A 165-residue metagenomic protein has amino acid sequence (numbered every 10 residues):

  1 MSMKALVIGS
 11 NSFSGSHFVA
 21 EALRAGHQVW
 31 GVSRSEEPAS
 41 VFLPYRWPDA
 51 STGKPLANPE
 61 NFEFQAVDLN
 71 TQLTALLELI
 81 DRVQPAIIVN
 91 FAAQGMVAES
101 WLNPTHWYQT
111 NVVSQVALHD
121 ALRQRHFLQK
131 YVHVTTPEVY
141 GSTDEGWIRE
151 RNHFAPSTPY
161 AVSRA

Functional and structural regions predicted by a protein language model:
S2-I87: N-terminal Rossmann/SDR dinucleotide-binding element
S12, N111, Y160, R164: Active-site YXXXK catalytic motif of short-chain dehydrogenase/reductase
G15, L73, A98, G141-S142: Glycine/Thr-rich phosphate-binding loops of Rossmann-like dinucleotide-binding domains
S16, I87-I88, L102-Y131: NAD(P)-cofactor binding segment of oxidoreductase domains
V41-L43, A98-H106, S142-W147: Conserved catalytic-core motifs of eukaryotic protein kinase domains, centered on the activation segment
R46-A50, W107-Y108, E150-R151: Short, hinge-like loop/turn segments at secondary-structure boundaries
F91-G95, T135-T136: Conserved NAD(P)H cofactor-binding loop of Rossmann-fold oxidoreductase domains
V116-P159: Conserved Rossmann-fold NAD(P)-dependent oxidoreductase catalytic core, especially the SDR/UDP-sugar
